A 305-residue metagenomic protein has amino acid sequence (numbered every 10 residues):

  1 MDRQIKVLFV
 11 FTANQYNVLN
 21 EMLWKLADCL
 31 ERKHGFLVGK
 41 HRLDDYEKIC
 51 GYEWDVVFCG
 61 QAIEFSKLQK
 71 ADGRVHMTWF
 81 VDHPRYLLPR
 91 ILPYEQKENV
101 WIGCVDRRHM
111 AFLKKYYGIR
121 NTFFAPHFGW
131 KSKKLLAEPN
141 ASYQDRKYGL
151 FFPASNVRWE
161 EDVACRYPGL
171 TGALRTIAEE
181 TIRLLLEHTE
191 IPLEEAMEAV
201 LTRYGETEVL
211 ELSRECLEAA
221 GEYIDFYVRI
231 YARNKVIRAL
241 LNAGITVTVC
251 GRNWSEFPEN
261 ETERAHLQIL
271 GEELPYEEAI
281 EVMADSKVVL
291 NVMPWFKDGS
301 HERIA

Functional and structural regions predicted by a protein language model:
M1-G73, E198-L201, L217-A219, Y223 (+3 more regions): N-terminal pre-catalytic "stem/leader" segment of glycosyltransferase-like enzymes
Q15, L19-M22, R120-K297: Nucleotide-sugar donor-binding catalytic core of glycosyltransferases
C50, P93-E95, E281-V282: Structural alpha-helical scaffold elements that stabilize or flank donor/cofactor-binding regions in carbohydrate
Y52-E53, E98, A284-D285: Alpha-helix C-terminal capping/helix-to-coil transition sites in glycosyltransferase folds
K70-P84, V100-C104, H127, G149: Active-site proximal beta-strand in glycosyltransferases
P89-G103, K115-Y116: A conserved, positively charged/aromatic
I102-N121, W254: A short, active-site helix/loop in glycosyltransferases that binds the activated sugar's phosphate group
I280, E302-A305: Short alpha-helical segment that forms part of, or immediately flanks, the ligand-binding pocket in carbohydrate-active
